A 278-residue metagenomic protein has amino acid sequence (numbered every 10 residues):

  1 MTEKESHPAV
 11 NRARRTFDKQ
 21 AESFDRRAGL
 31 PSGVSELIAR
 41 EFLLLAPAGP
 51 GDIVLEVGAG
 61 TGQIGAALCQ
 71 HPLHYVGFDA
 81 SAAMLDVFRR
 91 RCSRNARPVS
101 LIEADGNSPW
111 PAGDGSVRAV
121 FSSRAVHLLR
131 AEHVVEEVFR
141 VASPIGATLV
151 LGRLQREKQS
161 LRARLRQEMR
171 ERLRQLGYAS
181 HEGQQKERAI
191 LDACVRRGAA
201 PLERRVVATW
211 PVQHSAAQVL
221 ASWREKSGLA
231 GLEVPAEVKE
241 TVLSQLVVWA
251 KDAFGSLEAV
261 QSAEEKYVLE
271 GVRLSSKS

Functional and structural regions predicted by a protein language model:
T2-G49: Conserved class I S-adenosyl-L-methionine
L55, T61-S108: Class I SAM-dependent methyltransferase SAM/SAH-binding core
T61, V195-S278: Conserved Class I S-adenosyl-L-methionine
W110-A119: A short acidic, Gly/Pro-enriched loop at the edge of an enzyme's catalytic core that lines a small-molecule cofactor
R118-E132: A short SAM/SAH-binding and catalytic strip from SAM-dependent methyltransferases
H133-I145: A short glycine-rich, Lys/Arg-flanked "PGG" loop and its adjoining helix->strand segment in the class I
G146-H214: Conserved catalytic/acceptor-binding region of the Class I
